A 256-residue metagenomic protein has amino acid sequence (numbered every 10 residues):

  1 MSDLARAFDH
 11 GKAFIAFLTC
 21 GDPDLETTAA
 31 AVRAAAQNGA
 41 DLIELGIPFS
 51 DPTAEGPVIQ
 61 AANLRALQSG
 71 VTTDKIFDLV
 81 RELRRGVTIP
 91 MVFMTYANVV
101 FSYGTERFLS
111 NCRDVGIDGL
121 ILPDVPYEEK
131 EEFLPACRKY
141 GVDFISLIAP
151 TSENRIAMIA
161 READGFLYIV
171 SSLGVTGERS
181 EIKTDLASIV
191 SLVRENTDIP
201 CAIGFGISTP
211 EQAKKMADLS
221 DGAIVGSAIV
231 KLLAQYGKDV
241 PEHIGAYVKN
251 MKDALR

Functional and structural regions predicted by a protein language model:
M1-A7, S50-A61, V71-R81, F101-R107 (+5 more regions): Active-site-adjacent beta->alpha loops and helix N-cap segments on the catalytic face of soluble alpha/beta enzymes
M1-L18, R81-R85, R256: N-terminal amphipathic alpha-helix/helix-capping segment at the start of soluble metabolic enzymes
F14-L18, I43-L45, M91-T95, L120-L122 (+4 more regions): Hydrophobic faces of well-ordered beta-strands that scaffold small-molecule active sites in alpha/beta enzyme cores
A16, A35, G46, C112 (+3 more regions): Conserved, mostly hydrophobic/aromatic
L25-A35, T151-R161, I203, I207-A223: Catalytic cores of alpha/beta
D41-D51, I117-I121, P126-E129, S171-G177 (+2 more regions): Glycine-rich phosphate-binding active-site loops on the catalytic face of alpha/beta enzymes
I76, S191-A202, S208-R256: Alpha/beta catalytic cores of nucleotide-metabolism and tRNA/nucleoside-modifying enzymes
R161-A187, E195-N196: Active-site rim beta-loop-alpha module in soluble metabolic enzymes
